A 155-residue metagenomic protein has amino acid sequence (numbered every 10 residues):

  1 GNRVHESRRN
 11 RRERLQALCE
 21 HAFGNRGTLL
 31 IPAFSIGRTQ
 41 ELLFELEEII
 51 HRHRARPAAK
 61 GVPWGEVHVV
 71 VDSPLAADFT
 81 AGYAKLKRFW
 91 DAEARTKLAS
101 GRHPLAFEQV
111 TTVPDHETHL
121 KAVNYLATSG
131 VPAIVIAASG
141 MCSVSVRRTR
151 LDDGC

Functional and structural regions predicted by a protein language model:
G1-C155: Acidic/His-rich, metal-assisted hydrolase cores and their charged scaffolds
